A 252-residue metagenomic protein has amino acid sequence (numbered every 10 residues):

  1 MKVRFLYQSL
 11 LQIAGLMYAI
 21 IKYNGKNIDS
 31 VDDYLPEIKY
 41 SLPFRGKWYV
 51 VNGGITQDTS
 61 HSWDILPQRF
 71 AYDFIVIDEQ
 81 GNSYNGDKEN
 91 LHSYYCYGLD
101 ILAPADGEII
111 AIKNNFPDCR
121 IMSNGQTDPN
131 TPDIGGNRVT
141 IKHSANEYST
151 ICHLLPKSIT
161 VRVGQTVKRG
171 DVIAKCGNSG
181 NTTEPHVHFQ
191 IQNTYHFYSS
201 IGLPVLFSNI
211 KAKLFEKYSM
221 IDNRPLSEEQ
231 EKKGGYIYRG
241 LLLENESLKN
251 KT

Functional and structural regions predicted by a protein language model:
M1-N24: Cationic-aromatic interfacial patches
W48, I101-I109: Generic structural motif
V51, E108-I110, Q192: Conserved positions in beta-strands of structured domains
Y95-C96, D106-L155: Zn2+-dependent peptidoglycan hydrolase active-site motif and core
E147-G170: Short histidine-centered loop motifs in beta-beta connectors
T160-R162, N178-P185: Short glycine/proline-centered loop/turn elements that form peptide/ligand docking sites
K168-G180: Short hydrophobic beta/alpha edge segments that flank linear recognition/processing sites
Q190-T252: Acidic, glycine-rich catalytic/binding loops that coordinate metals and/or anionic ligands
